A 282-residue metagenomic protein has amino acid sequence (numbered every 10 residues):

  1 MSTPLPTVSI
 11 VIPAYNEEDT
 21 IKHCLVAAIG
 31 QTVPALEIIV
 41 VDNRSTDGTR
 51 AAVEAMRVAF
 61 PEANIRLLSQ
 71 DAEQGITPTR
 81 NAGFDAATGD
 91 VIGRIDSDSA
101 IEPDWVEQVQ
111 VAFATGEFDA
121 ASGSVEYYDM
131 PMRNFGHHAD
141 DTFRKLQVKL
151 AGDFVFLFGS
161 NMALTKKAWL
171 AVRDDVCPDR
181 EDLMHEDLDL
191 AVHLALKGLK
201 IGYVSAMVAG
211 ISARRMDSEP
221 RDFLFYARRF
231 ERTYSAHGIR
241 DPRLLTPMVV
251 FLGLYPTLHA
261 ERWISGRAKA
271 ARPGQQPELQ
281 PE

Functional and structural regions predicted by a protein language model:
M1-A27: N-proximal low-complexity "stem/linker" segments adjacent to membrane-targeting elements
V26-A35: Short, acidic, metal-binding catalytic loop of nucleotide-sugar glycosyltransferases
A27, D42-A51, A72, S99: A conserved acidic beta->alpha catalytic loop
Q70-A87: Glycine-rich, basic loop-to-helix element that forms the pyrophosphate-binding segment of sugar-nucleotide handling
I92: Short aromatic/hydrophobic "clamp" motif used to bind/position activated sugar donors
D104-N134: Conserved donor NDP-sugar-binding/catalytic core segment of glycosyltransferases
G123-S124, F135-F156: Short, flexible, basic/aromatic active-site loop/helix in glycosyltransferases
E181-L190: Acidic donor-binding loop at a coil-to-helix junction in glycosyltransferase catalytic cores that engages
